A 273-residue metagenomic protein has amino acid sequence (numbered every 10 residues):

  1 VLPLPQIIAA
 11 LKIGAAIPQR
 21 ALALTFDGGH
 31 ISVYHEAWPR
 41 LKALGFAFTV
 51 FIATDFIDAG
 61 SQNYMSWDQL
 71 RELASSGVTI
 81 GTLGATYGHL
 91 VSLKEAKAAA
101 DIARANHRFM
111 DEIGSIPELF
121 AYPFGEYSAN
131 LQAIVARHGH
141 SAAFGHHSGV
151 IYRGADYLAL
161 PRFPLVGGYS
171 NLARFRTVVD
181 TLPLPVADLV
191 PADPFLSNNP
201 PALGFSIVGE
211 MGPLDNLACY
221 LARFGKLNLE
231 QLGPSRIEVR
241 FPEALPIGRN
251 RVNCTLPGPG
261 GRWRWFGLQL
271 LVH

Functional and structural regions predicted by a protein language model:
V1-A21, S32-H35, P39-F48, I52-M65 (+2 more regions): Terminal accessory/targeting
V1-P3, A121, A143-G145: A structural signal for short, well-ordered beta-strand segments and their strand-loop junctions that often border
I8-L22, H30-L131, S141, G154-P164: Metal-dependent polysaccharide deacetylase catalytic core of the NodB/CE4 family, i.e., the active-site-bearing domain
F26, H140-G149: Acidic, His- and aromatic-enriched active-site or binding-groove loops in soluble protein domains that engage sugars
